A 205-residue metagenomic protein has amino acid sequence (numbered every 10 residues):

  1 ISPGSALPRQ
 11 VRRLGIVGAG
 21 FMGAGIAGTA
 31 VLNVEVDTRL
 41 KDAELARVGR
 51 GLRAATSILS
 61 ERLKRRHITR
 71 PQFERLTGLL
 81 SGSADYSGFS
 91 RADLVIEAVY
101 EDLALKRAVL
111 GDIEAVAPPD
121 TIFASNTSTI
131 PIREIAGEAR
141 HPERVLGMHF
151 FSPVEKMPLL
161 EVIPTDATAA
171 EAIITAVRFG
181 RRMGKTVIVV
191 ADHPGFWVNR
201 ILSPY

Functional and structural regions predicted by a protein language model:
I1-R13: Glycine/serine-rich phosphate-binding loop and adjoining beta1-alpha1 elements at the start of nucleotide-handling
I16-G18: Conserved N-terminal Rossmann-fold NAD(P)-binding element of oxidoreductases
G23-A24: N-terminal Rossmann-fold NAD(P) dinucleotide-binding loop
A27, V31-L32: Gly/Ala-rich phosphate-binding loop of Rossmann-like dinucleotide-binding domains, activating on the conserved
V34-L45, G49-R50: Conserved acidic E/D residue at the C-terminus of a beta-strand in Rossmann-like folds
A46-R47, S60-F123, T129-R133, E138: Rossmann-like NAD(P)-binding element
L105-F179: Rossmann-fold NAD(P)-binding glycine/threonine-rich loop
K156-L159, I163, R181-P204: Conserved Rossmann-fold dehydrogenase catalytic segment
